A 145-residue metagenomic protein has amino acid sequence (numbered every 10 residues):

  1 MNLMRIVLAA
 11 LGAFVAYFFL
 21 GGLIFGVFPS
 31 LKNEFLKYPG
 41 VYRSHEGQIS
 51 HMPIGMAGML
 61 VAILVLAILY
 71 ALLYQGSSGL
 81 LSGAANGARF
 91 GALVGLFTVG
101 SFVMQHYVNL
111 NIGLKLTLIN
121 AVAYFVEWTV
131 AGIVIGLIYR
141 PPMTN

Functional and structural regions predicted by a protein language model:
M1-N145: Juxtamembrane/disordered regions of integral membrane proteins
